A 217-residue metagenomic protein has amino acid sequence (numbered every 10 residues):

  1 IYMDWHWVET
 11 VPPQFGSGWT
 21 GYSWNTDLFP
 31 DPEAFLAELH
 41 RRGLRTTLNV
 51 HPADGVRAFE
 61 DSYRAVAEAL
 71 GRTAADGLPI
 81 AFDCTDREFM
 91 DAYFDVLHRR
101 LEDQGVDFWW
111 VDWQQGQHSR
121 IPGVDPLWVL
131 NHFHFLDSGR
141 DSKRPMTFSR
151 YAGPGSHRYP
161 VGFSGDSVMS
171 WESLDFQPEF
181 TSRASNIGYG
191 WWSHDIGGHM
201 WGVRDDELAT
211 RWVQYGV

Functional and structural regions predicted by a protein language model:
I1-V217: Catalytic-domain carbohydrate-binding cleft regions of carbohydrate-active enzymes
